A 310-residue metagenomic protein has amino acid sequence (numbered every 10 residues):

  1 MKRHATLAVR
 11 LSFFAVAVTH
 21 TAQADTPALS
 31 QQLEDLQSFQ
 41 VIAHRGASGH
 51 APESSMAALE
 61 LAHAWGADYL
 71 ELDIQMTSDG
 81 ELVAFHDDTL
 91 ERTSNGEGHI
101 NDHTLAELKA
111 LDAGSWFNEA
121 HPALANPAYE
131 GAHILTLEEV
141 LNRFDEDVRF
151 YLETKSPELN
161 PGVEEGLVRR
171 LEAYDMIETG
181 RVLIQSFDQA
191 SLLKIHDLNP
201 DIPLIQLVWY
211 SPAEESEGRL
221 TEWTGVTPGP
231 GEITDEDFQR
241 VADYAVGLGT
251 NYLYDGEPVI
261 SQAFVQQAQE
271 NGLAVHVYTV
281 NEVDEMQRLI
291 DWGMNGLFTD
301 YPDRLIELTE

Functional and structural regions predicted by a protein language model:
M1-V9: Bacterial N-terminal signal peptides that target proteins for export
H4, H20-T21: Extended, charged low-complexity regulatory segments
V9-T19: Bacterial N-terminal signal peptides
Q23-E310: Phosphate-group recognition and catalysis centered on beta-loop-alpha active-site segments
